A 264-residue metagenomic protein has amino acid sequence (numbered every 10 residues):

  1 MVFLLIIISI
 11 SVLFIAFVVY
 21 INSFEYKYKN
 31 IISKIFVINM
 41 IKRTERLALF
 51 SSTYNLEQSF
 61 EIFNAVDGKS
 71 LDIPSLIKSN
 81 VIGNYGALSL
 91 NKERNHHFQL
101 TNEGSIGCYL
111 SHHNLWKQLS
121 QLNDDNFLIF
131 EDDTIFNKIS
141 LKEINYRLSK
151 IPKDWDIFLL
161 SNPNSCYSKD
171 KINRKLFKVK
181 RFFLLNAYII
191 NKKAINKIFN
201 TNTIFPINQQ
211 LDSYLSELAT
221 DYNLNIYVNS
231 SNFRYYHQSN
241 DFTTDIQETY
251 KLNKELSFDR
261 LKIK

Functional and structural regions predicted by a protein language model:
M1-I7: Classical eukaryotic N-terminal signal peptides for Sec-dependent ER targeting/secretion, especially the positively
I7-F130, T134-K264: An acidic/histidine-cluster motif and surrounding catalytic segment that typifies divalent-metal-assisted enzyme active
